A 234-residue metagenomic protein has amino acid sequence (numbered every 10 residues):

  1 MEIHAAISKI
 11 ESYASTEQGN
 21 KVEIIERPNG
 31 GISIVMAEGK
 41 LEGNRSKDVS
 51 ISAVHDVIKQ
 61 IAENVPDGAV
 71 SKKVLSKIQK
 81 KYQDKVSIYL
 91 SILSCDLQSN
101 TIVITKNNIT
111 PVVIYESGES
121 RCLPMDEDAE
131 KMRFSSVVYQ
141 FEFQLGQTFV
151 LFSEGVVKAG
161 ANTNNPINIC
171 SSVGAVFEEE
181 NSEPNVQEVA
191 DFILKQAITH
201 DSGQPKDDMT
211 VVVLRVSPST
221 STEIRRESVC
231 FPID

Functional and structural regions predicted by a protein language model:
M1, S202-D234: Activation on terminal intrinsically disordered regulatory regions flanking enzyme cores
M1-N20, L75-K80, N108-Q144, K195-T199 (+1 more regions): PP2C/PPM family metal-dependent serine/threonine protein phosphatase catalytic domain, recognizing the conserved
E11, G39-K40, T101, D126: Sensory/regulatory domains in signal-transduction proteins
S15-I32, I88-L90, C122-N164: Acidic loop->beta-strand submotif enriched in PP2C/PPM serine/threonine phosphatases
N20-V74, N165-P166: Primarily the active-site beta-strand->alpha-helix module of PP2C/PPM metal-dependent phosphatases, and frequently
A37, L151-S153, D207: Active-site flanking residues adjacent to catalytic metal/cofactor-binding acidic residues
E42-E63, T148-D201, S228: Active-site-proximal, acidic helix/loop segment immediately C-terminal to a metal-coordinating Asp/Glu
K47-E116, Q187-V216: Catalytic core of PPM/PP2C metal-dependent serine/threonine phosphatase domains
